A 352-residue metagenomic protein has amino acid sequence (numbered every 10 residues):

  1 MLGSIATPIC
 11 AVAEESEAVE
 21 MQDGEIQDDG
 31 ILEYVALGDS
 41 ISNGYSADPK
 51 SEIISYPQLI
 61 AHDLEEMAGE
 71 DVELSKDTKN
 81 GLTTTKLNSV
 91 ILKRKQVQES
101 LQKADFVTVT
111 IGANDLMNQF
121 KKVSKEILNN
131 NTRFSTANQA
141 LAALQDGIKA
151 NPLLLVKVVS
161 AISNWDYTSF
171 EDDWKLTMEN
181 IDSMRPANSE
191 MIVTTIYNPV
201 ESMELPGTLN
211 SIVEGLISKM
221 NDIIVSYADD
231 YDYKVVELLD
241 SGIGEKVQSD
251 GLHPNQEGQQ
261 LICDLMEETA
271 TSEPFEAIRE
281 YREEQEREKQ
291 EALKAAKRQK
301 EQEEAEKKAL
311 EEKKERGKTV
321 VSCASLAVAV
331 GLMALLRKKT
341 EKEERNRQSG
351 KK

Functional and structural regions predicted by a protein language model:
L2-C10: C-terminal segment of classical bacterial N-terminal signal peptides
V12, Y45-P49, L87-N88, Q119-K122: Short, solvent-exposed loop/turn and secondary-structure capping segments
E14-T78, V97-E99, Q260: Serine-esterase "nucleophile elbow" of acetyl-processing enzymes
K79-A104: Catalytic-core regions of hydrolytic enzymes
K95-L252, Q256, Q260-L261, E267-T271: Alpha-helical cap/lid subdomain in secreted, periplasmic, or secretory-pathway luminal O-acyl-processing enzymes
E283-E315: Long, low-complexity, compositionally biased polyampholytic IDRs enriched for Lys/Glu and Gln/Arg
V320-T340: A cross-kingdom C-terminal cell-surface attachment/processing module
E341-K352: Cytoplasmic C-terminal tails of single-pass
